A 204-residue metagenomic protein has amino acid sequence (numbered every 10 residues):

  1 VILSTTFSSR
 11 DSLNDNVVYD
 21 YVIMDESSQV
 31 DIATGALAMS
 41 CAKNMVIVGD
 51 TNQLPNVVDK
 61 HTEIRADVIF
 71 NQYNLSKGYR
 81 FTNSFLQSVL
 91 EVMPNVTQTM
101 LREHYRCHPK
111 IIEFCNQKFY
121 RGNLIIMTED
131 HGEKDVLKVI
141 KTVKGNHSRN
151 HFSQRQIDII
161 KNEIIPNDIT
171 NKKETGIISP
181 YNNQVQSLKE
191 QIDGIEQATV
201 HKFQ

Functional and structural regions predicted by a protein language model:
V1-S4, S8-D11, Q53-K60, L137 (+4 more regions): Short secondary-structure boundary segments
I2-Y120: ASCE P-loop NTPase helicase motor core
F119-F203: Conserved helicase/translocase motor-coupling segment
